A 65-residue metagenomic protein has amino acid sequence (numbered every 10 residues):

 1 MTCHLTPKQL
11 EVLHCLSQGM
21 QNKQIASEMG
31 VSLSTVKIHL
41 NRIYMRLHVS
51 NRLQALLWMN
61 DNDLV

Functional and structural regions predicted by a protein language model:
M1-H14: Regulatory hinge/linker segments at domain boundaries that couple sensory/effector modules to output domains
L5, V49, L64-V65: Hydrophobic patch in the ABC ATPase nucleotide-binding domain
V12, T35, L64-V65: Conserved N-terminal glycine/acidic-rich loop preference
L13-M20, M59: Short helix-to-turn junction characteristic of helix-turn-helix DNA-binding domains, especially the helix
G19-N22, V65: A general structural signal for well-ordered secondary-structure junctions
Q21-Q54: Recognition helix of helix-turn-helix DNA-binding domains
R52-D63: Short, basic, alpha-helical segments at the C-terminal edge of helix-turn-helix-like DNA-binding modules
